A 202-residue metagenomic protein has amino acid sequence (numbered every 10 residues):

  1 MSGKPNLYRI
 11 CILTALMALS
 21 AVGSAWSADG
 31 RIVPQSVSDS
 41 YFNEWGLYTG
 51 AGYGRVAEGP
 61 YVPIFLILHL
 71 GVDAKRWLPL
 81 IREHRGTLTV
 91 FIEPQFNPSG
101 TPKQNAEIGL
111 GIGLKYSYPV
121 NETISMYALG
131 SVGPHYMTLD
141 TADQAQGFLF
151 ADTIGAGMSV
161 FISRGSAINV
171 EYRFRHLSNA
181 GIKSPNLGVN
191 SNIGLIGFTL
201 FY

Functional and structural regions predicted by a protein language model:
M1-S38: Cleavable N-terminal export/targeting peptides
A28-N43, A74-L88, P102, V120-S125 (+1 more regions): Short loop/turn motifs that connect adjacent beta-strands in outer-membrane beta-barrel proteins
N43-Y53, I92-F96, A128-P134, V170-F174: Transmembrane beta-barrel strands of outer-membrane/channel proteins
G52-V56, W77, Q95-T101, P134-T141 (+1 more regions): Sequence/structural signature of outer-membrane beta-barrel proteins
E58-I64, H84, P102-A106, D143-F148 (+1 more regions): Replace "Gram-negative outer membrane beta-barrel proteins" with "bacterial and organellar outer membrane beta-barrel
L66-L70, V189-Y202: Outer-membrane beta-barrel "beta-signal"
I67-H69, G111-G113, T153-G155, L195: Membrane-embedded beta-strand positions in outer-membrane beta-barrel channels/transporters
V72-A74, Y116-Y118, M158-V160, L200: Residue-level signature of outer-membrane beta-barrel architecture
